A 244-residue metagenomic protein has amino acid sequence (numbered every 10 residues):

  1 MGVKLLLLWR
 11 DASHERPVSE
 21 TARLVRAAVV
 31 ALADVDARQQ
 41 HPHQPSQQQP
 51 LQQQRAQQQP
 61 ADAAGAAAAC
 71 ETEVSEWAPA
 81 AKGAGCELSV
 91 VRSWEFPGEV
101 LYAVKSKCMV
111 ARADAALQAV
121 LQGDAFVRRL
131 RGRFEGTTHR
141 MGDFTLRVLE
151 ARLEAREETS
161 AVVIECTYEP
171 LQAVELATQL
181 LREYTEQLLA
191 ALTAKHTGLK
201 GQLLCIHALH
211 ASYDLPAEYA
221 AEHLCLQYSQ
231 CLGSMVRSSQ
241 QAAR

Functional and structural regions predicted by a protein language model:
M1-E15, S19-Q47, Q57-Q118, F144-E169: Polyanion/phosphate-binding surface patch
V29-D36, A125, T185-H196: A common structural junction motif
A37-H43, A68-P79, G132-T137, A194-Y213: A generic structural motif
G123-E157: Phosphate/anion-contacting hairpin/loop surfaces
A173-H207: Mixed-charge, glycine-accented linear interaction segment located at domain edges/termini
H196-R244: Short, highly charged C-terminal tails/helix-capping segments
